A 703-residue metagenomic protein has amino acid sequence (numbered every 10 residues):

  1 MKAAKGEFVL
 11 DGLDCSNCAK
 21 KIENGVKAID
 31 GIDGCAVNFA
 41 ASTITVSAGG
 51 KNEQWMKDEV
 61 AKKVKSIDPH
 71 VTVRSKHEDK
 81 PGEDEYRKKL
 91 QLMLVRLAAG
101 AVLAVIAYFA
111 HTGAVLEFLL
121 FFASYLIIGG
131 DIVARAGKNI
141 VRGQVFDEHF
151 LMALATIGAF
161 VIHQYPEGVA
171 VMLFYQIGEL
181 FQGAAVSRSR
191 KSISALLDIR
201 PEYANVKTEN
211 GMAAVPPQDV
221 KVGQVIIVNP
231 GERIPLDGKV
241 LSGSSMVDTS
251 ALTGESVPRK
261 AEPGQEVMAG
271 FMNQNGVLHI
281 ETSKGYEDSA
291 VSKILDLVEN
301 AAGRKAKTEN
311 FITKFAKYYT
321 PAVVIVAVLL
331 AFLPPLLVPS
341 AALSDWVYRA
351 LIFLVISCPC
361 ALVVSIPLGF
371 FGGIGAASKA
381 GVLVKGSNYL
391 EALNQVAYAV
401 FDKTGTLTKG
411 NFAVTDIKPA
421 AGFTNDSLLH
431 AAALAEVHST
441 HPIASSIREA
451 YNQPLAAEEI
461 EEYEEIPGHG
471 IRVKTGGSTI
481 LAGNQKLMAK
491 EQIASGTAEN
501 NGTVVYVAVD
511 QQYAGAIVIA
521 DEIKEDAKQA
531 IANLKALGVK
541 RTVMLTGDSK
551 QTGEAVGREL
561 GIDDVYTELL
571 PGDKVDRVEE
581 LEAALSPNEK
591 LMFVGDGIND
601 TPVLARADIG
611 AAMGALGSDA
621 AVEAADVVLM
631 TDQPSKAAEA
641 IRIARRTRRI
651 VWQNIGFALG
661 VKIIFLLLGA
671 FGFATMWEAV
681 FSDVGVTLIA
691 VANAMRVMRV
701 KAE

Functional and structural regions predicted by a protein language model:
M1-L116, N210-A214, K221, V291-S292 (+4 more regions): Flexible metal-binding regulatory segments at protein termini and peripheral loops
A3, T475-G477, T503, V509-Q653: Conserved ATP-binding TGD loop and adjacent catalytic N/P-domain core of P-type ATPases
D33-A48, A195-D288, N388-A432, K474-T475: Conserved cytosolic catalytic loops of P-type ATPases
N38-S42, P201, N205-E209, I227-N229 (+5 more regions): Cytosolic catalytic regions of ATP/NTP-dependent phosphoryl-transfer enzymes
K63-D84, F121-Y203, K207, K221-I226 (+6 more regions): Actuator/coupling domain of P-type ATPases
R96-V102, N310-P339, R349-F370, W652-F681: Bilayer-spanning, highly hydrophobic alpha-helical transmembrane segments
A107, L585-N588, A625, M630-E703: Membrane-embedded transport module
G137-F146, F181-S194, L368-S387, M695-E703: Juxtamembrane helix-loop transition segments at the membrane interface in multi-pass membrane proteins
